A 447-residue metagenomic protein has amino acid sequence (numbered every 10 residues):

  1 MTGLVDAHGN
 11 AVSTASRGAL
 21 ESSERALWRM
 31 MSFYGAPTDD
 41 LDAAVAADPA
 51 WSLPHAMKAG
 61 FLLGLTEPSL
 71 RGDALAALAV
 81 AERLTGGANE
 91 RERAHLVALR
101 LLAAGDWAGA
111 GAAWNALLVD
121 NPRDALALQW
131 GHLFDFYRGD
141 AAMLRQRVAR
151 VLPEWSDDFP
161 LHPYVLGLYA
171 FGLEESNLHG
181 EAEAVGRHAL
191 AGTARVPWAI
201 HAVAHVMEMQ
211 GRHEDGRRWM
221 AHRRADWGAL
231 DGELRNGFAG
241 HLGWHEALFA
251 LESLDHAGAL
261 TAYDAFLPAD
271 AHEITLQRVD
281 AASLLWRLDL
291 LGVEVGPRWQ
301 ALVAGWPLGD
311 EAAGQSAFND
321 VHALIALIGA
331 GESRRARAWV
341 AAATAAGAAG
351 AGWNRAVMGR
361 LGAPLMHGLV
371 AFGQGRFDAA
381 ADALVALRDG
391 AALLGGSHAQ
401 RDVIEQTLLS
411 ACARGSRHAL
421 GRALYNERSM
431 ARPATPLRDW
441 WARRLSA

Functional and structural regions predicted by a protein language model:
T2, A15-L20, R25-D42, A46-A50 (+5 more regions): Inter-helical turn/loop elements of alpha-helical hairpins
N10-V12, V80-E92, V119-N121, L152-H162 (+5 more regions): Flexible helix-coil transition and linker loops at the boundaries of alpha-helical arrays
R17-S22, A50-S52, A88-A94, N121-L128 (+8 more regions): Generic helix N-cap/helix-start motif at coil->alpha-helix transitions
R25-L27, L53-E67, H95-A104, L126-D140 (+7 more regions): Tandem amphipathic alpha-helical repeat scaffolds
D40-A43, R71-T85, A108-L118, A142-W155 (+7 more regions): Alpha-helical repeat scaffolds
G111, N115, N121-D124, Q129-F134: Asp-box/WD-like beta-propeller blade repeats and closely related beta-sheet repeat scaffolds
A149-S253: Internal metal/ion-chelating core segments
L248-A447: Helix-coil-helix junctions within alpha-helical repeat/solenoid scaffolds
